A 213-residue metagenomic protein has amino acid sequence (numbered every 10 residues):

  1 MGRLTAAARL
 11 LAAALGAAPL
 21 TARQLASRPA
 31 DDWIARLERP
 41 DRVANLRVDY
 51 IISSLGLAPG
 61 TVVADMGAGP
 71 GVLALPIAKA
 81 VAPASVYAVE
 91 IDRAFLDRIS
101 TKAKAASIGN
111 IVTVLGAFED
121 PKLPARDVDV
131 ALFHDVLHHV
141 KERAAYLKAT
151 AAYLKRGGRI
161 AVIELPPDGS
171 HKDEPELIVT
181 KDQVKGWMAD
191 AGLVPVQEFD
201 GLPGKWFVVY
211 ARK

Functional and structural regions predicted by a protein language model:
L20-A64, P70: Class I SAM-dependent transferase core
A64, P70-P121: Class I SAM-dependent methyltransferase SAM/SAH-binding core
V81-A82, V140-K141, L154-R156: Helix-to-beta-strand junctions that scaffold the AdoMet/dcAdoMet cofactor pocket in Class I SAM-dependent enzymes
P121-A131: A short acidic, Gly/Pro-enriched loop at the edge of an enzyme's catalytic core that lines a small-molecule cofactor
D129-R143: A short SAM/SAH-binding and catalytic strip from SAM-dependent methyltransferases
A144-R159: A short glycine-rich, Lys/Arg-flanked "PGG" loop and its adjoining helix->strand segment in the class I
R159-K185: Conserved class I S-adenosyl-L-methionine
Q197-K213: Core SAM-dependent methyltransferase catalytic element
